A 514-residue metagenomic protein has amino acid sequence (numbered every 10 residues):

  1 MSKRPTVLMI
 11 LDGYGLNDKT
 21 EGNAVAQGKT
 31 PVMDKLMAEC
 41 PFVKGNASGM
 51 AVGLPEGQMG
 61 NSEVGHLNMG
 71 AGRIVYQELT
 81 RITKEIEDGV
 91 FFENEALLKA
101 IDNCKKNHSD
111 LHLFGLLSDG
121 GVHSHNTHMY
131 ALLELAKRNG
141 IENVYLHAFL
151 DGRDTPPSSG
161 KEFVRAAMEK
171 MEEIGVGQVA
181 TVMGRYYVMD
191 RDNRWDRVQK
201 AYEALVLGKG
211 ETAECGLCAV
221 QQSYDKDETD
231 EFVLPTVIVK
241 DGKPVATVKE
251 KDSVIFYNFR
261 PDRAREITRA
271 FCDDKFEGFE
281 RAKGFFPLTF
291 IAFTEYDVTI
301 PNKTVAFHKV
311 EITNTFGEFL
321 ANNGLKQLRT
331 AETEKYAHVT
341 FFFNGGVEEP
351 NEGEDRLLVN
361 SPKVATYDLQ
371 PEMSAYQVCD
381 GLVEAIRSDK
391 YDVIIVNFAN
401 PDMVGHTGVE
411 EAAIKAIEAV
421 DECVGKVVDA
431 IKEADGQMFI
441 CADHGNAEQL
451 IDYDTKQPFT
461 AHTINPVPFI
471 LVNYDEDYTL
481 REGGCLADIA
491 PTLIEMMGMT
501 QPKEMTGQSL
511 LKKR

Functional and structural regions predicted by a protein language model:
M1-R514: Feature captures the catalytic ectodomains and active-site-proximal regions of enzymes that hydrolyze or transfer
